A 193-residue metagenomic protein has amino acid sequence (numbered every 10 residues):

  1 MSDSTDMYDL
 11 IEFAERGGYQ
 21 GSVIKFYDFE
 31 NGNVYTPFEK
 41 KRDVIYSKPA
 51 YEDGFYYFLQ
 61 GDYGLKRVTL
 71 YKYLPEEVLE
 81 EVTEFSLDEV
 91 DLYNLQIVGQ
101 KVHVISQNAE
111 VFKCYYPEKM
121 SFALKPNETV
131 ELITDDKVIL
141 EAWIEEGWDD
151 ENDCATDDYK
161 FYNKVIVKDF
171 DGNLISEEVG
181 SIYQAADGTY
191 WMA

Functional and structural regions predicted by a protein language model:
M1-I11: N-terminal leader/presequence-like segments
D3-S4, L59-G61, S106, A142-W143: Recurrent small/Gly-Pro-centered beta-turn motifs in extracellular repeat architectures
L10-I11, D53-G54, V98-V102, D135-K137: Short coil/turn segments that connect the beta-strands within blades of beta-propeller domains
L10-K40, Y63-V90, V104-L132, E145-A193: Surface-exposed loop/turn elements that mediate protein-protein interactions on large endomembrane-trafficking
R42-P49: A composition-biased, non-transmembrane "mature-region" signal
A50, Q96, E131-L132: Conserved beta-strand position repeated across blades of beta-propeller domains
Y57-F58, L65: Ordered, amphipathic secondary-structure segments that act as subunit-interaction surfaces in large macromolecular
